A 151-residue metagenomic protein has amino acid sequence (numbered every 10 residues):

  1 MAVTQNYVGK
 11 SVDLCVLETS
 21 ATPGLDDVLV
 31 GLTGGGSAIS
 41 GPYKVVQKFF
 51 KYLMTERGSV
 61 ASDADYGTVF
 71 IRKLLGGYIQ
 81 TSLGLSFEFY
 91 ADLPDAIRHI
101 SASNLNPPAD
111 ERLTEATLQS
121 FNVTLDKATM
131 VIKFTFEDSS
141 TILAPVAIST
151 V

Functional and structural regions predicted by a protein language model:
M1-G84, N122-V151: Immediate N-terminus of the mature polypeptide
A91-F136: Periplasmic polypeptide-binding modules associated with outer-membrane biogenesis and secretion
